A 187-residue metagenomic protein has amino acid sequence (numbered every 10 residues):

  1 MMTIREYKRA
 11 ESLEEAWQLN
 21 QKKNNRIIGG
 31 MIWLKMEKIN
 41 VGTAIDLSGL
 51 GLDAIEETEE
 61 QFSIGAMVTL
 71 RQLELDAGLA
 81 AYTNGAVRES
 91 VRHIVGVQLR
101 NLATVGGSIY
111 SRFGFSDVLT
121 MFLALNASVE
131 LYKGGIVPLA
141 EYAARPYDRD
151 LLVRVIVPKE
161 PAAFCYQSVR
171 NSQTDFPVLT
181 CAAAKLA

Functional and structural regions predicted by a protein language model:
M1-A187: C-terminal structural segment of proteins
